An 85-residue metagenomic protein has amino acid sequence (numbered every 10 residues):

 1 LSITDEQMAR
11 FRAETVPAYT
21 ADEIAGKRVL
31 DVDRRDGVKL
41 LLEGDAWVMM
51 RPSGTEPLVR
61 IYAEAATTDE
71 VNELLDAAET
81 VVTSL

Functional and structural regions predicted by a protein language model:
L1-L85: Phosphate-binding and adjacent anionic-ligand microenvironments
